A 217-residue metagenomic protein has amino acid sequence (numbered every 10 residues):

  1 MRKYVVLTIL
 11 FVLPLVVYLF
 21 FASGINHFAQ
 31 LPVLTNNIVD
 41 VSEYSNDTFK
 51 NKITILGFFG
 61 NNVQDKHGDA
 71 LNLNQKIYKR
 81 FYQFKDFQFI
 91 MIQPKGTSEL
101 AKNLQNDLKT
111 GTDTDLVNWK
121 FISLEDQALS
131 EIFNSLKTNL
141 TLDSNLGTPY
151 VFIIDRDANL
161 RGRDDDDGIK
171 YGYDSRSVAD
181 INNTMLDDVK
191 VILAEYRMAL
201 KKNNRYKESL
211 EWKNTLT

Functional and structural regions predicted by a protein language model:
R2-S23: Hydrophobic membrane-insertion alpha-helices, especially the h-region of bacterial N-terminal signal peptides
G24-V41: Alpha-helical transmembrane signal-anchor/signal-peptide segments
D47-N74, F87-Q88: Short active-site neighborhood of thiol/selenol oxidoreductases, capturing the structured segment around
K50, F84-F87, L146-P149: Extracytoplasmic
H67-I122, D126-I132: Structural microenvironment flanking redox-active thiols in thiol-disulfide oxidoreductases
I77-F81, L136, L140, V189 (+2 more regions): Sec/Tat-exported extracytoplasmic proteins
N118-W119, K137-F152, R156: Structural micro-motif
G147-T217: Thiol-/selenol-based redox modules, centered on thioredoxin-like and closely related oxidoreductase domains
